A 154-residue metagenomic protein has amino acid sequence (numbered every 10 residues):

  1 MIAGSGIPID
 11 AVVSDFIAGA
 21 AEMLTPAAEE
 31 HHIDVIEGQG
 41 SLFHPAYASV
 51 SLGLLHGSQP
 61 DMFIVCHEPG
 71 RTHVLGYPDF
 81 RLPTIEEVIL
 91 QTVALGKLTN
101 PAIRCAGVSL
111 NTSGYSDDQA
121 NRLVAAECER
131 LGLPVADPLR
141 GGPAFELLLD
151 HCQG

Functional and structural regions predicted by a protein language model:
M1-G154: Flexible phosphate-sensing "switch/lid" loops adjacent to ATP/NTP-binding sites across phosphate-transfer
